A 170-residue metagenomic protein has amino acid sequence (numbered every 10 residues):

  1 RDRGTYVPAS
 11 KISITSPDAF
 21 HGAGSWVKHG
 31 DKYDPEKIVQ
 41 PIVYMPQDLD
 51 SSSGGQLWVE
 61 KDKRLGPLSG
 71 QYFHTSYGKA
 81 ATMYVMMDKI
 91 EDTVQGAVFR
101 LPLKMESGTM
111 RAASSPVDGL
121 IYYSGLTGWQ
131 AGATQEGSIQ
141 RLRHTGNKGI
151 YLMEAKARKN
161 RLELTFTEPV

Functional and structural regions predicted by a protein language model:
R1-T165, P169: Beta-propeller domains with acidic blade repeats across secreted/periplasmic ectodomains and cytosolic WD/CNH propellers
